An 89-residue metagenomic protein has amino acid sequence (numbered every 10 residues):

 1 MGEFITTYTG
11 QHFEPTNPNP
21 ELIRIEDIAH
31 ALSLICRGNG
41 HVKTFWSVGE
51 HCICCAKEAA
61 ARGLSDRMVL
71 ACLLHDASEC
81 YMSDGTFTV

Functional and structural regions predicted by a protein language model:
M1-V89: Metal-dependent phosphohydrolase cores
